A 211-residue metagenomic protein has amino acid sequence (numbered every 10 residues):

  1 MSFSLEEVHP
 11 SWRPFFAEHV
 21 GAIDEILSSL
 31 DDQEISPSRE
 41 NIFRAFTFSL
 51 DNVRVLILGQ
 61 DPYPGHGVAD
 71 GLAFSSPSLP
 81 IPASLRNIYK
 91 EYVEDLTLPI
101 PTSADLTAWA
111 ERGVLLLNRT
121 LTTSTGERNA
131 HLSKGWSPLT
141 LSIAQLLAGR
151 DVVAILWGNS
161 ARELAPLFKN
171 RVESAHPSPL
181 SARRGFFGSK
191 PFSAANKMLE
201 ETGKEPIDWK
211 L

Functional and structural regions predicted by a protein language model:
F3, P10-L156, A161-E163, N170-E173 (+3 more regions): A polyanion-binding, active-site-adjacent surface
R184-G188: Rhodanese-like catalytic fold shared by cysteine-dependent sulfurtransferases and DSP/PTP-type phosphatases
